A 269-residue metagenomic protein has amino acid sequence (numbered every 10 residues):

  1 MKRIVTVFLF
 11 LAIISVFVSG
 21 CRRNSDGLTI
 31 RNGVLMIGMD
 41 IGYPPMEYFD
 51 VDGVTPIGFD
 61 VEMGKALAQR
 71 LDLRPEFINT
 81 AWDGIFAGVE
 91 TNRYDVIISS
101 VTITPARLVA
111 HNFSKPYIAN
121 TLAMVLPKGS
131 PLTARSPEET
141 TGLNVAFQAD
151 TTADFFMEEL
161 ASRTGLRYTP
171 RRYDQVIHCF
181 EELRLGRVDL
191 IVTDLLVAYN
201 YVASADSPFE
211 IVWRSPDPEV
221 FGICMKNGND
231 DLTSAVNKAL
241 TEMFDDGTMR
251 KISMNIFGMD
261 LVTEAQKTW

Functional and structural regions predicted by a protein language model:
C21-S25, T152-R171, E210-V212, T241-W269: Ligand-binding clefts/hinges and TM-proximal coupling segments of bilobed small-molecule sensing domains
R23-S100, V109, R172, N255: Extracytoplasmic small-molecule ligand-binding "clamshell" domains of the periplasmic binding protein/Venus flytrap
V34-M39, P137-A153: Short loop->beta-strand "edge-of-pocket" segments that line small-molecule binding or catalytic clefts across diverse
I41, A119-K128, L195-T241, M259-W269: Periplasmic-binding protein-like
F49-G53, G64-D72, A153-R172, V202-D206: Ligand-binding cleft/hinge of the Venus flytrap
D72-R74, E90-S99, L143-N144, Q175 (+2 more regions): Alpha-to-beta junction loops
D83-A87, V101-A110, F156-E159, E181-D217: A ligand-binding cleft/hinge motif common to bilobed small-molecule-binding domains
Y117, P127-V145: Flexible hinge/capping segments at coil-to-helix
